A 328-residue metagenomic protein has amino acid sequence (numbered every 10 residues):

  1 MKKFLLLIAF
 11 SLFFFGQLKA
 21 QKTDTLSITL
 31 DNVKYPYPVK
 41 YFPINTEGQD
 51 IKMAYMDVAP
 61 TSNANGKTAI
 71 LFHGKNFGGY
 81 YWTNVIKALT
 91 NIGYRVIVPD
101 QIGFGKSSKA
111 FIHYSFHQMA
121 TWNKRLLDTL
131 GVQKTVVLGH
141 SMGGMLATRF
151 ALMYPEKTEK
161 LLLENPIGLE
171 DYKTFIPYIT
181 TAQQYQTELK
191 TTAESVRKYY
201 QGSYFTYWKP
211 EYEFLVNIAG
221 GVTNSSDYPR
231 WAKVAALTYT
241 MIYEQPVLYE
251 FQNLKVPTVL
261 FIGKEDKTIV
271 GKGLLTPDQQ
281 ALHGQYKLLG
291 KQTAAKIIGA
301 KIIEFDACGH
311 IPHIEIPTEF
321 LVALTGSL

Functional and structural regions predicted by a protein language model:
I28-P60: N-terminal cap/lid segment of alpha/beta-hydrolase-fold proteins
F42, N224-G290, A295: Conserved serine/cysteine hydrolase catalytic core
N45-Q49, M56-A59, N91, Q101-L138 (+1 more regions): Active-site loop/oxyanion-hole signature of alpha/beta-hydrolase fold enzymes
E47, I51-K106: Conserved HGGG/HGGXW glycine-rich cap/lid loop of the alpha/beta-hydrolase fold
G139, G143, A147: Gly/Ala-rich beta-loop-alpha elbow adjacent to hydrolase catalytic centers
T148-L152, L161-T191: Flexible "cap/lid" loop of the alpha/beta hydrolase fold
T191-E250: Conserved alpha/beta-hydrolase catalytic His-Asp/Glu region
K287-L328: Catalytic active-site module of serine/aspartate enzymes centered on a nucleophile-bearing elbow/loop
